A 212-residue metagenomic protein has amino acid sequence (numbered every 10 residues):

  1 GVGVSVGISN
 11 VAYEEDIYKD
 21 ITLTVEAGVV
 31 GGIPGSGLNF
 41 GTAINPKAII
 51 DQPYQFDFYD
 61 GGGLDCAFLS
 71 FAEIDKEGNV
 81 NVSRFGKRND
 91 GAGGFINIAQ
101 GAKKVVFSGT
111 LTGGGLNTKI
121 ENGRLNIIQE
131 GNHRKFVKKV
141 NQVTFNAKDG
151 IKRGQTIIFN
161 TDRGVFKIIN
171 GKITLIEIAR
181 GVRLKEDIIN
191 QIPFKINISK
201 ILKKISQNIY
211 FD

Functional and structural regions predicted by a protein language model:
G1-N45: N-terminal active-site beta-alpha-beta segment that forms phosphate/nucleotide-binding and substrate-recognition loops
G32-D212: Conserved phosphate- and dinucleotide-binding cores of soluble alpha/beta proteins, encompassing both enzyme active
